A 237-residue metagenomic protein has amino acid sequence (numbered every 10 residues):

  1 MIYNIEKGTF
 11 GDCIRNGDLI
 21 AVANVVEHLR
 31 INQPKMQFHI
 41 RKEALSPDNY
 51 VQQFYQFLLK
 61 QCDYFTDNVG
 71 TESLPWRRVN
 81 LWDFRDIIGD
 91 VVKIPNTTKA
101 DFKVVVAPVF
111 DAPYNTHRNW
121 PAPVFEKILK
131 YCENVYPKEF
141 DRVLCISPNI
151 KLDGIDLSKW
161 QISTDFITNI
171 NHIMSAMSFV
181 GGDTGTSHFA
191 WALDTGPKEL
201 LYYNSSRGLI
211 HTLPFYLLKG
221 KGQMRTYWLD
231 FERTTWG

Functional and structural regions predicted by a protein language model:
M1-D83, N171, M177, T186-F189: Active-site and donor-binding regions of nucleotide-sugar-utilizing enzymes
N4-G11, R41, V106-V109, I146 (+1 more regions): Short hydrophobic segments within beta-strands
N16-A23, A122-H211, F215-L218: Donor-binding and catalytic core of enzymes assembling or modifying cell-surface/extracellular glycoconjugates
H28-P34, F84-C145, G154-I155: Core catalytic architecture of nucleotide-activated donor-dependent transferases building glycoconjugates
R41-E43, N68-T71, C145-P148, I162-S163 (+1 more regions): Conserved beta-strand termini and adjacent loop/short-helix elements that scaffold enzyme active sites in alpha/beta
C62-G70, E139-F140, I155-W160, K219-T226: A short helix-to-beta-strand connector/capping loop
D67, V106, G181: Redox-cofactor binding/interface segments in oxidoreductases and associated redox assembly factors
N80-K99, T212-G237: Leloir-type glycosyltransferase catalytic cores
